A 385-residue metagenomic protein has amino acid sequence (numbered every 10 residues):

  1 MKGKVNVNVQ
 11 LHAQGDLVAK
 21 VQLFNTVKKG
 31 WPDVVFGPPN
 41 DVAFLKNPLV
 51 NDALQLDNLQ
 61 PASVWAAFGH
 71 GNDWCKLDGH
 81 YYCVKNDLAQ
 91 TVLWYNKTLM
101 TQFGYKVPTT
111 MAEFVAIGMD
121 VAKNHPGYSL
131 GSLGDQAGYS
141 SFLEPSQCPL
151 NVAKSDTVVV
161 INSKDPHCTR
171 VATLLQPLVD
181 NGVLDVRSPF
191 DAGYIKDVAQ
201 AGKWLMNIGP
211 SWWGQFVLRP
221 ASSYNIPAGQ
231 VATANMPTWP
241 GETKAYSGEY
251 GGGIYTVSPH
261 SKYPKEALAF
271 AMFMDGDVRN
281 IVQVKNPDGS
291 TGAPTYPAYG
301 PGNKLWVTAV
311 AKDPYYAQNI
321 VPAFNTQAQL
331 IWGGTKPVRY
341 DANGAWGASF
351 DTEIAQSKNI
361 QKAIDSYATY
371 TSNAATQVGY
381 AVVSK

Functional and structural regions predicted by a protein language model:
M1-A43, P61, V107, V282 (+2 more regions): Conserved N-terminal structural module of periplasmic/extracytoplasmic solute-binding proteins
K2-A13, K29-W31, G104-K106, Q176-F190 (+2 more regions): A local structural motif
L11-V21, M111-E113, R187-Q200: Short helix-initiation/N-cap motifs at beta->coil->alpha
D33-F36, L205-P210: Paired acidic/hydrophobic, glycine-rich loop segments that form the ligand-binding mouth/hinge of periplasmic-binding
P38-T91, A232-A234: Hinge/lid segment of periplasmic solute-binding proteins
L77-D78, Y82-N86, T91, V115-I161 (+3 more regions): Extracytoplasmic/periplasmic solute-binding protein
G118, V158-P189, M236-W239: Glycine-centered hinge/linker elements that transmit conformational signals in sensory and ligand-binding systems
G214-I226, P240-A348, V382-S384: C-terminal lobe and pocket-closing loops of periplasmic/extracytoplasmic Venus-flytrap solute-binding proteins
